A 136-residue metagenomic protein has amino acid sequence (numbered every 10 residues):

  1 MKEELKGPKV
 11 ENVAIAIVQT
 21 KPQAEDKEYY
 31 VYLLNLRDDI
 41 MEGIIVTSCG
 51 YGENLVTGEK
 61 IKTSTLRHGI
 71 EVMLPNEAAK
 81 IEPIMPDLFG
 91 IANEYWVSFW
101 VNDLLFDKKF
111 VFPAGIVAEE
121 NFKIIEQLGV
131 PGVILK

Functional and structural regions predicted by a protein language model:
M1-E25, L36, F122-I125, P131-V133: Low-complexity, acidic Ser/Thr/Pro/Gly-rich terminal tails and inter-domain linkers that flank the onset of structured
K2-K6, E82-K136: Terminal connector regions
V10, D26, A78, A92-E94: A general secondary-structure signal for short beta-strands and their flanking turns/coil in non-transmembrane regions
E28, M41-G43, E94: Exposed beta-strand and adjacent loop surfaces of beta-rich binding modules that mediate intermolecular recognition
Y29-N35: Short, well-ordered beta-strand segments enriched in hydrophobic/aromatic residues
I40-L55, K60: Short acidic, flexible loop segments centered on an aromatic residue
L55-G90, N102-D103: Intrinsically disordered, low-complexity Pro/Gly/Ser/Thr-rich segments with frequent PxxP/GP/PP motifs and embedded
